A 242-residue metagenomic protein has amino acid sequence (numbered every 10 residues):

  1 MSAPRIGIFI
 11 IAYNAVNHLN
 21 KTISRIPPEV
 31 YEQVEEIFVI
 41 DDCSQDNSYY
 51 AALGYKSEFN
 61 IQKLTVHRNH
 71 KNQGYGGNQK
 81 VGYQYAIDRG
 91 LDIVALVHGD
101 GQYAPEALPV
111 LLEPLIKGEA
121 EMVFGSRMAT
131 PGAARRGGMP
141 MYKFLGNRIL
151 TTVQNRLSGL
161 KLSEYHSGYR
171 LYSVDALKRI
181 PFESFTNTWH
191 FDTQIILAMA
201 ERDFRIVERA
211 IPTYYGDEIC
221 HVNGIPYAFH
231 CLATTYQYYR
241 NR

Functional and structural regions predicted by a protein language model:
M1-A3, N17, L157-G159, E183-R242: Hydrophobic helical membrane-anchoring modules
R5-G7, E36, Q194: Cell-envelope/extracellular polymer assembly enzymes that use nucleotide-activated donors
G7-I11, F38, R68: Short hydrophobic beta-strand elements that form part of the catalytic alpha/beta core underpinning NDP-sugar/donor
A15-H18, S44, A104: Donor nucleotide-sugar binding loop of glycosyltransferases
A15-V30: Short, well-formed alpha-helical segments that are part of the catalytic scaffolds of diverse glycosyltransferases
D41-Y50: A conserved acidic beta->alpha catalytic loop
N69-D88, I93, P105-N187, Y215-L232: Acceptor/aglycone-binding surface of glycosyltransferases and processive sugar-polymer synthases
